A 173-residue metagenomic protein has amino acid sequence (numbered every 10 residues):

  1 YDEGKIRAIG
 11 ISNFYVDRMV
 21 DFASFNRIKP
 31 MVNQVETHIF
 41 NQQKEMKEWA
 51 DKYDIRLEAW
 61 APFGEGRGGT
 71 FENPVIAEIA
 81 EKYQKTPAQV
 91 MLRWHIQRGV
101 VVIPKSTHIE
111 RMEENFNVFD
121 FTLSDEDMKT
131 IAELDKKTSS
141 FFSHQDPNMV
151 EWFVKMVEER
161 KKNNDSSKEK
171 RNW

Functional and structural regions predicted by a protein language model:
Y1-W173: Beta/alpha (TIM)-barrel catalytic core signal, keyed to glycine-rich beta->alpha loops juxtaposed to Asp/Glu that bind
